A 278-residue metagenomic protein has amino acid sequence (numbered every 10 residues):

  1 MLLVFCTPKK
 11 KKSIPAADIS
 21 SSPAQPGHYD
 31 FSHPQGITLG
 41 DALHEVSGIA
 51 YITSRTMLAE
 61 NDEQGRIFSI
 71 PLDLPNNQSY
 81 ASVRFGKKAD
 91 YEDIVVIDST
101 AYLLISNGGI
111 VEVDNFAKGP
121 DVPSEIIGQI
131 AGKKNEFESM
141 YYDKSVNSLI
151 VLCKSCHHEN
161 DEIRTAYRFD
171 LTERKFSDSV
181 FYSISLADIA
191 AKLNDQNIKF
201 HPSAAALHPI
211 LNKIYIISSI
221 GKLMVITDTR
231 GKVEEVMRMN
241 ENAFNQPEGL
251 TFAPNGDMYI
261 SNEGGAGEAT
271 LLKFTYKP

Functional and structural regions predicted by a protein language model:
M1-V4: Sec-dependent bacterial lipoprotein signal peptides
C6-P278: Sequence/structural signature of beta-propeller domains
